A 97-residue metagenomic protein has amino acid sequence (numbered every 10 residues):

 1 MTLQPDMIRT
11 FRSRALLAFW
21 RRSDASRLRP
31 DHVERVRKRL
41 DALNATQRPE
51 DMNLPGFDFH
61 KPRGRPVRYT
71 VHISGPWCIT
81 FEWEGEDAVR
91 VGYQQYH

Functional and structural regions predicted by a protein language model:
M1-P5, H60, Y69-H97: Enriched for short, Lys/Arg-rich terminal
M1-R39: Arg/Lys-rich, positively charged N-terminal/basic patches that mediate binding to nucleic acids
M7, D24, R48, P55-D58 (+1 more regions): Glycine-rich, flexible loop/turn motifs
P30, E34-R37, N53-G56, V71 (+1 more regions): Generic alpha-helical scaffold signal
D31-V33, R65-P66, G92-Q95: Short, surface-exposed linear patches
L43: Conserved phosphate-interacting/catalytic interface
T46-T70: A short, surface-exposed loop/turn module that caps and links secondary-structure elements
